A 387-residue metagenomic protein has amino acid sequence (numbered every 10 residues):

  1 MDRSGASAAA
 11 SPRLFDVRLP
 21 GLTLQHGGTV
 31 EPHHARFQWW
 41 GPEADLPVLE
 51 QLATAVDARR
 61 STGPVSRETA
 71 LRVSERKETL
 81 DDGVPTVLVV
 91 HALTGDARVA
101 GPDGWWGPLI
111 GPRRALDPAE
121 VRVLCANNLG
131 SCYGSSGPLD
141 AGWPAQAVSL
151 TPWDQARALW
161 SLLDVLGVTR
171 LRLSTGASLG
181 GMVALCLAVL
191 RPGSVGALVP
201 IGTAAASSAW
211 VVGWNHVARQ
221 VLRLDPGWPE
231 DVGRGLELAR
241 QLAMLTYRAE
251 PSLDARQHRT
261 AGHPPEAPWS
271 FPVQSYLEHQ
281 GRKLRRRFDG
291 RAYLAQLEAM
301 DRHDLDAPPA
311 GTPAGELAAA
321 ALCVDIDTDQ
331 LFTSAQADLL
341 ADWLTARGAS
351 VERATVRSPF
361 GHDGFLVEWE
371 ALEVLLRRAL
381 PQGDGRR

Functional and structural regions predicted by a protein language model:
Q38-L139: N-terminal cap/lid subdomain of alpha/beta-hydrolase-fold enzymes
R114-L163, H216-P226: Cap/lid segment of the alpha/beta-hydrolase catalytic domain
R170-A209: Conserved hydrolase catalytic core segment
S194-K283: Alpha/beta-hydrolase-fold enzymes
H279-Q280, L294-P313: Active-site nucleophile elbow and catalytic-triad environment of alpha/beta-hydrolase enzymes
L317, C323-D325: Short beta-strand/loop motif that positions the catalytic acidic residue of the alpha/beta-hydrolase fold
Q330-Q336: Conserved alpha/beta-hydrolase "acid-adjacent" motif
D338-A341, T345-R387: Catalytic active-site module of serine/aspartate enzymes centered on a nucleophile-bearing elbow/loop
